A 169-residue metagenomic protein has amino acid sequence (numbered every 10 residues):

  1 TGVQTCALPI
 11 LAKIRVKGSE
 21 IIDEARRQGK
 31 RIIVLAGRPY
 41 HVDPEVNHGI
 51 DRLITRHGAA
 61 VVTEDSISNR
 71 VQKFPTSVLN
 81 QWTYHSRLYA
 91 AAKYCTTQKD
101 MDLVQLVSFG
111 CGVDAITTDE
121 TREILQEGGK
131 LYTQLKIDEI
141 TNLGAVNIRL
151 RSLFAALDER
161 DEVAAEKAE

Functional and structural regions predicted by a protein language model:
T1-L8: Short, small-residue-biased leader/transition segments that mark boundaries at the very start of proteins
A12-D23, I67, K73-V78, H85 (+2 more regions): Metallocofactor- and cofactor-centric catalytic cores in central/energy metabolism, strongly enriched
K17-E20, V61, S86-C95, T118-L125: Structured alpha-helical segments in the cores of large, soluble enzyme domains
E20-R31, C95-K99: Glycine-rich phosphate/diphosphate-binding loops that line cofactor/substrate pockets in enzymes
Q28-A91: Redox- and metal-dependent alpha/beta enzyme cores, enriched for Fe-S-associated oxidoreductases and cofactor-handling
I32-G37, D102-S108, T133-K136: Short glycine-rich or small-residue beta-strand-to-loop segments that form or flank ligand, phosphate, metal/Fe-S
T63-D65, M101-G112: Glycine-rich anion-binding loop/nest that anchors nucleotide
T96, V107-E169: Peripheral docking tails and interdomain loops at the edges of cofactor- or intermediate-handling domains
